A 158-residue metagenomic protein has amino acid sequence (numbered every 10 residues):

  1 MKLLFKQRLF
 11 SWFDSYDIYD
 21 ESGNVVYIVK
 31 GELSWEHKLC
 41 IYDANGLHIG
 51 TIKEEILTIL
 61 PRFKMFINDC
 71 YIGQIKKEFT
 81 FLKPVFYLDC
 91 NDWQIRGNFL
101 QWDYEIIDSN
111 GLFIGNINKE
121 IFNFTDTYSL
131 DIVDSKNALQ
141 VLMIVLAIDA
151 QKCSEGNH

Functional and structural regions predicted by a protein language model:
M1-H158: Intrinsically disordered, low-complexity proline/glycine-rich segments
